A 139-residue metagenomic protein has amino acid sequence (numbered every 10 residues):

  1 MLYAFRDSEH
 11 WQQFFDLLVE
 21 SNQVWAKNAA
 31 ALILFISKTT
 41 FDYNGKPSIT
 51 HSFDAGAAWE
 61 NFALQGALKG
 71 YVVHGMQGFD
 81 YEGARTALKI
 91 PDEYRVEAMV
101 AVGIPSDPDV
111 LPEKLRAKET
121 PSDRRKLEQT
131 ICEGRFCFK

Functional and structural regions predicted by a protein language model:
M1-K139: Acidic, surface-exposed loops and disordered segments
